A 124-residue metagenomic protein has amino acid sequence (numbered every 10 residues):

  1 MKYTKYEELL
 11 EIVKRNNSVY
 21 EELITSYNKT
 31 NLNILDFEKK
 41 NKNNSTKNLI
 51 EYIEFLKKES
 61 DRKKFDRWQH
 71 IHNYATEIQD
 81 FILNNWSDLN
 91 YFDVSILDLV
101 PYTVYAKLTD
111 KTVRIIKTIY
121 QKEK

Functional and structural regions predicted by a protein language model:
M1-L97: Basic Lys/Arg-rich amphipathic helical interaction modules
I96, T109-D110: Short alpha-helix boundary/capping motifs
Y102: Helix-turn-helix DNA-binding elements, focusing on the entry/boundary residues of the two helices that contact DNA
Y105-A106: Short alpha-helical "recognition helix" segments of helix-turn-helix
D110-K124: Major-groove DNA-recognition helix of helix-turn-helix-type DNA-binding domains
